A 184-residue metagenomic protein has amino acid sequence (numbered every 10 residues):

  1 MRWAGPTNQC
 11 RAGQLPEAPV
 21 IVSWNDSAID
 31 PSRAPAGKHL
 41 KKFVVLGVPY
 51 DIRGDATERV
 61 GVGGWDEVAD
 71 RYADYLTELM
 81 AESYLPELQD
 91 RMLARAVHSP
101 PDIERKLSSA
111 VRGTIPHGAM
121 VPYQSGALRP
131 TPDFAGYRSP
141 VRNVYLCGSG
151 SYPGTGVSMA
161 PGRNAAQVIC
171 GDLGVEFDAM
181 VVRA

Functional and structural regions predicted by a protein language model:
M1-P35: Mid-domain catalytic core of redox enzymes that form a hydrophobic substrate pocket/lid adjacent to a catalytic redox
A18, V22, E82, P86-Y152: A glycine-rich dinucleotide-binding beta-alpha-beta segment and adjacent secondary-structure elements that constitute
D26-D30, L46-Y50, M120-P122, G150-Y152 (+1 more regions): Short, glycine-/Ser/Thr-/acidic-enriched flexible segments
P31-K38, A135-P140: Short glycine/proline-enriched loop/turn "hinge" motifs that connect secondary-structure elements and lie
P35-Y75: Conserved FAD/dinucleotide-binding core of flavoprotein oxidoreductases
A69-L85, P153-G154: C-terminal substrate/ligand-recognition segments
S149-L173: A conserved FAD-binding loop/helix module that cradles the flavin
G171-A184: Active-site-proximal substrate-binding core of FAD-dependent oxidoreductases
